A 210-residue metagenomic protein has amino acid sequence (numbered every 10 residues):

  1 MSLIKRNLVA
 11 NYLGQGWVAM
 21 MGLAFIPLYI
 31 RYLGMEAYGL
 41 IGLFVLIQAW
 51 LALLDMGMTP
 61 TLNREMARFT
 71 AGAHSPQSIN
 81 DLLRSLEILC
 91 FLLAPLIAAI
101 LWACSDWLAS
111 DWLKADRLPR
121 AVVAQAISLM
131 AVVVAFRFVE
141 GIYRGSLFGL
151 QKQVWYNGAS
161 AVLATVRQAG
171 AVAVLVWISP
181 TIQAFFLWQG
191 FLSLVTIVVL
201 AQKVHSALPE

Functional and structural regions predicted by a protein language model:
M1, G34, L51-I88, A109-A115 (+1 more regions): Transmembrane-helix boundary and interhelical linker motifs in polytopic inner-membrane proteins
M1-M21, Q77-I88, V123-A124: N-terminal membrane topogenesis motif
L3-R68, P95-W102, V133, Q168 (+1 more regions): Signature of the first transmembrane helix
I4-K5, V134-S160, Q183, V204: Membrane-interface junctions at transmembrane-helix termini in multi-pass inner-membrane proteins
L23-A37, S110-D116, L175-S179: Helix-terminus/linker motif at the lipid-water interface of multi-pass membrane proteins
A98-R117: Short membrane-interface helical motifs at transmembrane helix boundaries in multi-pass membrane transporters
A103, D116-E140, V195: Alpha-helical transmembrane segments of multi-pass membrane proteins
S128, N157-L208: Hydrophobic alpha-helical transmembrane segments
